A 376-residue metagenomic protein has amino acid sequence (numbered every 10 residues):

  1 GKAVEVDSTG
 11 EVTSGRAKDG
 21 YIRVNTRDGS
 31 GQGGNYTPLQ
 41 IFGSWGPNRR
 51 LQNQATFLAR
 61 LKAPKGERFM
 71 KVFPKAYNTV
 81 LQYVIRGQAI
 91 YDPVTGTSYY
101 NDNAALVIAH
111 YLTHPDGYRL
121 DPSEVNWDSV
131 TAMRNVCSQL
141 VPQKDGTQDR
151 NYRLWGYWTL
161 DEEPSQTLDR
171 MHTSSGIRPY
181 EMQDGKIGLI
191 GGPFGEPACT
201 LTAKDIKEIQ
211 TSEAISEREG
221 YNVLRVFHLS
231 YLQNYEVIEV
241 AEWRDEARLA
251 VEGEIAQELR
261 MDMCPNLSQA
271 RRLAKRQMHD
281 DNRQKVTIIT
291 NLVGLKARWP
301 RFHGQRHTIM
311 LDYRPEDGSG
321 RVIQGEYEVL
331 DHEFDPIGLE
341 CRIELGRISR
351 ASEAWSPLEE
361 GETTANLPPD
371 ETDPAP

Functional and structural regions predicted by a protein language model:
G1-S174, A256, C264-P265: Polar, S/T/G-rich
A3-E5, E11-T13, Y21-R23, R60 (+13 more regions): Ser/Thr- (and often Asn-) enriched beta-sheet segments in non-cytosolic proteins
R49, K62, L189-E258, G346-P376: Surface-exposed, non-catalytic interaction/assembly patches
F57, P179-E181, L224: Broad, structure-driven detector of short, well-ordered beta-strand segments within folded domains
V94-S98, L154-D161, S212, S216 (+2 more regions): Short, charged/polar micro-motifs that form catalytic or ligand-binding hotspots
L112, E181-G185, G191-P193: Glycine-rich, histidine-containing beta strand-loop boundary motifs that form or position
L120-D128, Q183-D184, V237-A241, V286-I289: Short coil/turn segments at secondary-structure boundaries
N135-D184, R248-E344: An acidic/polar, Gly/Ser/Thr-rich interaction patch typically located in mid-to-C-terminal regions of proteins
